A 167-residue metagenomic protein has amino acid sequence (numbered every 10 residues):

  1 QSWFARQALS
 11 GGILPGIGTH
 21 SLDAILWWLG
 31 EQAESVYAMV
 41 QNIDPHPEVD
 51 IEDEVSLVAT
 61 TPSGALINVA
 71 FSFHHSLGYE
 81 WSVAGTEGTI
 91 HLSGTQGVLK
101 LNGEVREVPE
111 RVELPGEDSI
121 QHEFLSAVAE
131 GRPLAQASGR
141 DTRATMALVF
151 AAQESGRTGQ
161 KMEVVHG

Functional and structural regions predicted by a protein language model:
Q1-P47, G159: Predominantly a Rossmann-like dinucleotide-binding segment in NAD(P)-dependent oxidoreductases
G11-G12, P109-V112, R132-Q136: Active-site rim elements
I17-H20, G116, R140, A144: A generic structural signal for residues located within well-ordered alpha-helices of large catalytic or ligand-binding
S21-L22, E117-L125, V149: A general structural signal for well-ordered alpha-helical segments in protein cores
G30-E34, L66, G88, P133 (+2 more regions): Generic structural signal for secondary-structure transition and capping sites
V40-E54, T60-H122, H166: NAD(P)-dinucleotide binding in Rossmann-like oxidoreductases
S126-G167: C-terminal helix-rich "cap/oligomerization" subdomain common to oxidoreductases
